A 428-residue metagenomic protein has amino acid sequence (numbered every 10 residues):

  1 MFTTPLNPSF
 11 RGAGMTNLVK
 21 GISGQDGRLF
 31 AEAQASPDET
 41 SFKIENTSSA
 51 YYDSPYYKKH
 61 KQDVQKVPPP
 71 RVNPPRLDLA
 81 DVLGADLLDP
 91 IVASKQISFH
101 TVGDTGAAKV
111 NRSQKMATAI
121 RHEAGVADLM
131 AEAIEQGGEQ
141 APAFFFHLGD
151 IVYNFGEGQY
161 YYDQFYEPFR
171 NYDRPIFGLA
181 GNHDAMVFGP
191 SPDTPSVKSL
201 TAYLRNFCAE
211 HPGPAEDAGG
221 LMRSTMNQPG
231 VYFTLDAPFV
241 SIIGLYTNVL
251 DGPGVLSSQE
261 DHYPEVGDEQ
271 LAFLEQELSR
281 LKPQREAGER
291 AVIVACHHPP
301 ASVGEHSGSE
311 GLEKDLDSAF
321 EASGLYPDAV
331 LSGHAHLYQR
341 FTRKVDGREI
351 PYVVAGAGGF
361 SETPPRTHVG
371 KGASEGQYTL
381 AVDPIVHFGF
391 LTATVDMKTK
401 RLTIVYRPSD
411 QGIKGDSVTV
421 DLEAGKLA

Functional and structural regions predicted by a protein language model:
M1-F144, Y162, Y166-G178, D193-T201 (+8 more regions): Acidic, histidine-bearing metal-coordination/catalytic regions of metal-dependent phosphoesterases
L29, T40, S54-K58, Q62-K66 (+6 more regions): Extended active-site neighborhood of metal-dependent phosphoesterases/phosphodiesterases
Q96-K109, F239-P253, I293-P300, I350-A357 (+1 more regions): Active-site-proximal beta-strand elements of phosphoester/diester hydrolases
D104, G149-D150, G181-N182, L245 (+2 more regions): Active-site glycine-centered loops adjacent to acidic/histidine catalytic or metal-binding residues that shape
V110, G156-E157, V187-F188, V303-G304: Short N-terminal helix/helix-N-cap motif within the alpha/beta-hydrolase-1
A119, Y153-G158, S307: Acidic-and-aromatic substrate-binding clefts and catalytic sites of carbohydrate-active enzymes
L281-G304: Short acidic, glycine-rich surface-loop motifs adjacent to enzyme active sites
V294-A301, D328-R340: Histidine-centered catalytic micro-motifs
